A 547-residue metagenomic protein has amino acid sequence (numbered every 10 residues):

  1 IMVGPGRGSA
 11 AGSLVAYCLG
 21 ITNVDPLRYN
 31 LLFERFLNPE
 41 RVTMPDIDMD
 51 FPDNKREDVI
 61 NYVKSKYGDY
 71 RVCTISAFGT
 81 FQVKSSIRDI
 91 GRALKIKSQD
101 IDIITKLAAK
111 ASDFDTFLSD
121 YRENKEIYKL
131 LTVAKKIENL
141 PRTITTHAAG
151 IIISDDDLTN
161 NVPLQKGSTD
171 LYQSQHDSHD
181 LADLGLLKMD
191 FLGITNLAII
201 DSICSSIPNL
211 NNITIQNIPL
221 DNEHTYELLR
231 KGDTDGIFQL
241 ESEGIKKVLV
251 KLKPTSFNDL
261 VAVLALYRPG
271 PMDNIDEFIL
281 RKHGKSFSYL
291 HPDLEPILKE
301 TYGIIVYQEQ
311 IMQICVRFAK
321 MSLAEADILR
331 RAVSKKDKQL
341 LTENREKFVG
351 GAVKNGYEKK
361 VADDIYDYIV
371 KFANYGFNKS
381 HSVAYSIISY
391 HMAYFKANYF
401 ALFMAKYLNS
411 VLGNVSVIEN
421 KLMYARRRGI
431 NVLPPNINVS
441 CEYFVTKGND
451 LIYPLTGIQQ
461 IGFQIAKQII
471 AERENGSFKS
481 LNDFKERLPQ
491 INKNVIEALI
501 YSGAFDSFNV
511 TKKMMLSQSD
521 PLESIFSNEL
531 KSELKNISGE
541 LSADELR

Functional and structural regions predicted by a protein language model:
I1-R547: Noncatalytic, beta-rich nucleic-acid-contacting surfaces in large DNA/RNA-processing enzymes
